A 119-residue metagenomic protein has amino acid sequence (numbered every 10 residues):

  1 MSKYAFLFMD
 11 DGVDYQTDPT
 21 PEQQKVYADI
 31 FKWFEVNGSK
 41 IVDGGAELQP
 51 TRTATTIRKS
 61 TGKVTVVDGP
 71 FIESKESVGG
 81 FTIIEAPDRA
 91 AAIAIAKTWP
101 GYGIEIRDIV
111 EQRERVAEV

Functional and structural regions predicted by a protein language model:
M1-V119: Conserved, structured core segments of small domains
